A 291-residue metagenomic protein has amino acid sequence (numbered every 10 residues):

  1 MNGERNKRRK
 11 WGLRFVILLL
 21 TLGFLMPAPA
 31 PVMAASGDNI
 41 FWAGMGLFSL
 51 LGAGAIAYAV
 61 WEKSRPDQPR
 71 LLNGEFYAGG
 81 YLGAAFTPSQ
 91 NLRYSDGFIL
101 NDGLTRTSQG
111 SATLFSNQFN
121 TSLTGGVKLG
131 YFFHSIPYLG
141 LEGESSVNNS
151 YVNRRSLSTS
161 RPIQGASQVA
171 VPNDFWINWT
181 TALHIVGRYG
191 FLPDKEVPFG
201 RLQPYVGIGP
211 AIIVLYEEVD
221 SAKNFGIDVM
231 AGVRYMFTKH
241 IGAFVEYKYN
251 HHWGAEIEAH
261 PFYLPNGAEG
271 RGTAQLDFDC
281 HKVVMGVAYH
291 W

Functional and structural regions predicted by a protein language model:
M1-K10: N-terminal secretory signal peptides that target proteins for export/translocation
G12-L20: Sec-dependent signal peptide hydrophobic core
L22-P31: C-terminal segment of classical bacterial N-terminal signal peptides
A34-Y131, E217, C280-H290: Short glycine/proline- and aromatic-enriched beta-strand/turn motifs that initiate or cap beta-hairpins
F86, K128-A222, F278-W291: Gram-negative (and chloroplast) outer-membrane scaffold detector with strong preference for beta-barrel transmembrane
L92-L114, R155-V171, A255-A274: Solvent-exposed loop segments that connect transmembrane elements
S150, T238-W291: Predominantly the C-terminal beta-signal and adjacent terminal strand-loop region of outer-membrane beta-barrel
I227-R234, M285-G286: Feature captures outer-membrane beta-barrel proteins of Gram-negative bacteria and organelles
